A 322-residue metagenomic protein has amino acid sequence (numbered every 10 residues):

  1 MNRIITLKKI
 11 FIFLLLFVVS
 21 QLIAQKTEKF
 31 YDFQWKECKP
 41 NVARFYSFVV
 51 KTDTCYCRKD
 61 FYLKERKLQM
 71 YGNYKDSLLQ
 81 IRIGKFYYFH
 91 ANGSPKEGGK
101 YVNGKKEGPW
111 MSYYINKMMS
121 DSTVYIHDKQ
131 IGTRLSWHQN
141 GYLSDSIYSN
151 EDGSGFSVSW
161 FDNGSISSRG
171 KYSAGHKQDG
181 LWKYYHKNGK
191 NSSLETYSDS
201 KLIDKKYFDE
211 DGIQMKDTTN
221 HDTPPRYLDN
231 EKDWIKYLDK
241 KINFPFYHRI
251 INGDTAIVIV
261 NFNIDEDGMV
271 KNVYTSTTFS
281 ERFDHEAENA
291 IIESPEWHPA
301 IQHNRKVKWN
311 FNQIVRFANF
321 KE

Functional and structural regions predicted by a protein language model:
M1-F30, L238: Bacterial Sec-dependent N-terminal signal peptides
A24-M269, Y274-K306, A318-E322: Glycine/tyrosine- and acidic-biased, solvent-exposed loop/turn segments at the edges of beta-strands
W309-F311: Extracellular and select intracellular beta-sandwich modules with Ser/Thr-enriched, small-residue motifs on
Q313-V315: Recognition helices and adjacent regulatory flanks at domain boundaries
